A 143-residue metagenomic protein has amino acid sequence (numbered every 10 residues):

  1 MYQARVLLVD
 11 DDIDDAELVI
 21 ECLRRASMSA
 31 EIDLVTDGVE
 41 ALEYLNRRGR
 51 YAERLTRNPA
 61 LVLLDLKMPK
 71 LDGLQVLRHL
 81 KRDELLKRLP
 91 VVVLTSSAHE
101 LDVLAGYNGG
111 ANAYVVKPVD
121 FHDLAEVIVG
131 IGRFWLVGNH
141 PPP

Functional and structural regions predicted by a protein language model:
Q3-D14, V19-R24, D33, V62-L64: Conserved acidic segment of CheY-like receiver
L34, K70-L71, E100: Residue-level signal for the "D+5" position in two-component response regulator receiver
L34-L61: Acidic, metal-coordinating helix/loop segments flanking the phosphotransfer/catalytic sites of two-component signaling
E40, V119-I131, H140-P143: C-terminal output helix
A60-V62, R88-A98, G106: A short, hydrophobic beta-strand element within the central beta-sheet of small alpha/beta folds
L66-M68: Receiver (REC) domain active-site loop signature in two-component systems and cognate sites in sensor histidine kinases
N112: Short, glycine/charged-rich "phosphate-handling" switch motifs in NTP-dependent and phosphotransfer domains
